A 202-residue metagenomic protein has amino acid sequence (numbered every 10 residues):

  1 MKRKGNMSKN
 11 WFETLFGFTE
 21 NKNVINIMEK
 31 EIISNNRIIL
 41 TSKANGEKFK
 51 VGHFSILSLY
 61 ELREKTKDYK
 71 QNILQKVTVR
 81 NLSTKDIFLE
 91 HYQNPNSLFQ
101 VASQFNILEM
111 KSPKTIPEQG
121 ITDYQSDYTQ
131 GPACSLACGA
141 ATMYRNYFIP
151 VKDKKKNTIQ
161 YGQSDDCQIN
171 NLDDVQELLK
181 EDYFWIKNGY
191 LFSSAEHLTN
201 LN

Functional and structural regions predicted by a protein language model:
K2-N202: Macrodomain-like recognition of ADP-ribose-binding/processing modules
